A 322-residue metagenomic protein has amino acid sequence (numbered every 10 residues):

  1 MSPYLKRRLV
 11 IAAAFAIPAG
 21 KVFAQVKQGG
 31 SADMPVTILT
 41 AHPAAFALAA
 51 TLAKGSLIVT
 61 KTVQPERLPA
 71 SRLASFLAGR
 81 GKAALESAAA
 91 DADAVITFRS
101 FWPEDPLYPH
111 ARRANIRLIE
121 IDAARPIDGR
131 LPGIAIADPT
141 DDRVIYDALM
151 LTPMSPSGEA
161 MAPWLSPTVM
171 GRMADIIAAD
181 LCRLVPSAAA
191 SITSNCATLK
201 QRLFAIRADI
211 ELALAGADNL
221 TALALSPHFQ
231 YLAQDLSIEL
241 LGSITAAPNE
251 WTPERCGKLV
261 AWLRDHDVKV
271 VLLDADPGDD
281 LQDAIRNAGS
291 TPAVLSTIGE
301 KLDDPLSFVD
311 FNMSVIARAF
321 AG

Functional and structural regions predicted by a protein language model:
S2-I17: N-terminal secretory signal peptides and thylakoid transit peptides that target proteins across membranes
S2-Y4, F23-G322: Extracytoplasmic metal-acquisition and chelation regions
